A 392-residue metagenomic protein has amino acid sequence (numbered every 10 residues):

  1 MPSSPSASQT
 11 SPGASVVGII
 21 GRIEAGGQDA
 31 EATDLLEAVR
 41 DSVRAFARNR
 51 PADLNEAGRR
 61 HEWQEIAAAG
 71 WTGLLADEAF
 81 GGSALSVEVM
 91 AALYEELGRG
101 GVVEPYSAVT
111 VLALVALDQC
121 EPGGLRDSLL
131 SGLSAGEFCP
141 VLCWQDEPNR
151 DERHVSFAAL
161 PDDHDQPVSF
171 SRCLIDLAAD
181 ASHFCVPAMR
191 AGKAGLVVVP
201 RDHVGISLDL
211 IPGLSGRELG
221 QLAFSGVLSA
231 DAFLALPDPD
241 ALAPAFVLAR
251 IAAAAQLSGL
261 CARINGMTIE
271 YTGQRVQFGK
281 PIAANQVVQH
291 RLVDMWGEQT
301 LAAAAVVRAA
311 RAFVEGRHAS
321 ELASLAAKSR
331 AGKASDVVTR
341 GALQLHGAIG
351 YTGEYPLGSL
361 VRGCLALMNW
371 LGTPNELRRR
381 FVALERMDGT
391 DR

Functional and structural regions predicted by a protein language model:
M1-G100, C120-G123, G136, P161 (+1 more regions): Alpha-helical interface subdomain recognition
L85, D151-H154, L177-A181: Short glycine/proline-enriched turns and hinge-like loops at secondary-structure junctions
G100-V109: Short, flexible active-site-proximal loops enriched in glycine and acidic residues
V109-V115: Well-ordered alpha-helical segments within folded domains of soluble proteins
A135-E147: A short, Trp-centered hydrophobic/proline-enriched beta-strand micro-motif
C143, S169-I206: A short core secondary-structure module
E152-S169: Cytochrome P450 C-terminal beta-domain/meander region
S156-F157, L174-D176, P187, P200-L234: Flexible, small-/acidic-enriched active-site or ligand-binding loops
